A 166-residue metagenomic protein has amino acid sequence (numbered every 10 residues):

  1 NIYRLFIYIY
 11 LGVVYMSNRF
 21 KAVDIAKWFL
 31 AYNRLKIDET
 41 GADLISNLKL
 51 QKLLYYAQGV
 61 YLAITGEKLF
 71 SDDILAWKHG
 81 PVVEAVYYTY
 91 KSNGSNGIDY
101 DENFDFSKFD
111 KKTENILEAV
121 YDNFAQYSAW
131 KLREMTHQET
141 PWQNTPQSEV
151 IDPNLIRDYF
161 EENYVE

Functional and structural regions predicted by a protein language model:
N1-E166: Domain-edge interaction signal
